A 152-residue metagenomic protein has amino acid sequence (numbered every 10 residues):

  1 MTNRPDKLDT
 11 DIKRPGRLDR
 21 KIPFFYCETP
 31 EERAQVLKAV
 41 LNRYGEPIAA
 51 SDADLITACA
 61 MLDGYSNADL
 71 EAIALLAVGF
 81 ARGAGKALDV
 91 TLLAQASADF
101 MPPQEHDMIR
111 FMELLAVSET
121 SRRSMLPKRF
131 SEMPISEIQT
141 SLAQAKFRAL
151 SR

Functional and structural regions predicted by a protein language model:
M1-N3, P23: Structural recognition of the conserved hydrophobic beta-strand(s) that form the central parallel beta-sheet of P-loop
P5-R17: Short regulatory helix/loop adjacent to the ATP-binding pocket of P-loop NTPases
T10-D11, F25-V90, D107: Conserved C-terminal "switch" segment of AAA+ ATPases
G16-R17, F80, P103: Hydrophobic alpha-helical segments
A60, Y65-A72, A84-R152: C-terminal engagement/docking regions of AAA+ P-loop ATPases
